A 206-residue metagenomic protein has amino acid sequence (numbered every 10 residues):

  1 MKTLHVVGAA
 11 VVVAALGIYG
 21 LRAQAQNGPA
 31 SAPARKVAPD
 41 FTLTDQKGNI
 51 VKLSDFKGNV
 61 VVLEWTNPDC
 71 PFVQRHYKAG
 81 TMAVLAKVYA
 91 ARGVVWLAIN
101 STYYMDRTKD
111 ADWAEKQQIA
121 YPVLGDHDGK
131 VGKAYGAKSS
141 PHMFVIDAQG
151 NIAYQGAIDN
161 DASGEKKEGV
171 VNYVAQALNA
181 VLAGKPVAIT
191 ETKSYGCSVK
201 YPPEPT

Functional and structural regions predicted by a protein language model:
M1-A10: Bacterial N-terminal signal peptides that target proteins for export
G17-D40: N-proximal helix/coil linker or "cap" segments that precede and/or mark the start of modular domains
P39, Q118-P122, A137-F144: Structural micro-motif
F41-V61: A short beta-strand-turn-helix
S54-Q74, W96, L178: Short active-site neighborhood of thiol/selenol oxidoreductases, capturing the structured segment around
N67-A79, Y104, M143, C197-K200 (+1 more regions): Short, thiol/selenol-centered motifs that function as redox-active sites or metal-ligating centers
F72-Q117, G125-A134: Structural microenvironment flanking redox-active thiols in thiol-disulfide oxidoreductases
H127-E204: Thiol/selenol-based redox catalytic cores and closely related redox-interacting motifs
